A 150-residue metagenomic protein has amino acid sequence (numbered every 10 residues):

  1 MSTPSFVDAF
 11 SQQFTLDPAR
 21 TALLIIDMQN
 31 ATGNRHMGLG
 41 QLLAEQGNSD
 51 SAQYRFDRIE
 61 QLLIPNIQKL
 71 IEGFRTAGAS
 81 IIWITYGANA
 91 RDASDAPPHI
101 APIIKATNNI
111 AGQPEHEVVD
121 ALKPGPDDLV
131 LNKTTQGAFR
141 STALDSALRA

Functional and structural regions predicted by a protein language model:
M1-P124: Active-site acidic carboxylates
A111-A150: Internal catalytic-core helix/loop-beta-alpha segment that presents or stabilizes conserved functional determinants
